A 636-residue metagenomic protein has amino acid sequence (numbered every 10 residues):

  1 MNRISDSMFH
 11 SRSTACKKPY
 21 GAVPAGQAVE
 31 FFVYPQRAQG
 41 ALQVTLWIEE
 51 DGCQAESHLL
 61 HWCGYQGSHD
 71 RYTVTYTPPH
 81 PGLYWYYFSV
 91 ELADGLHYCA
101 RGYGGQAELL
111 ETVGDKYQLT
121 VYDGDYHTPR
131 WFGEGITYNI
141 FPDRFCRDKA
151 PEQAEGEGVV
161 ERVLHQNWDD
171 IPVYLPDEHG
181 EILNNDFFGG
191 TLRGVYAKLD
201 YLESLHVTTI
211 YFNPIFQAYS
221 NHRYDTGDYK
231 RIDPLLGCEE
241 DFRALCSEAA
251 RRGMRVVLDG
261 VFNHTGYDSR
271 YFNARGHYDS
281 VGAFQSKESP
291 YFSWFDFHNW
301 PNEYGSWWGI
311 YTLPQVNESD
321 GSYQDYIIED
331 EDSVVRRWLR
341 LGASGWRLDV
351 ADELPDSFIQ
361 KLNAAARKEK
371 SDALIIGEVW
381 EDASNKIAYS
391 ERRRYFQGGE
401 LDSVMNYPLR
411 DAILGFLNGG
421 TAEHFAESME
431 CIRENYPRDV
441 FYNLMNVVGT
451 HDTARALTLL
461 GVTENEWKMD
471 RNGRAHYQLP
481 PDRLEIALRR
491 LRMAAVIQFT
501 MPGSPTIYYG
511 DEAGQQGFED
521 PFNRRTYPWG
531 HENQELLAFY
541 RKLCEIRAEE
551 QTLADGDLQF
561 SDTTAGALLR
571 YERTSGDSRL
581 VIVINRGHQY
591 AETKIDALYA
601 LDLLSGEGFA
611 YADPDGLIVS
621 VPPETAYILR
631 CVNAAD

Functional and structural regions predicted by a protein language model:
M1-E134, Y138: Glycan-association/targeting regions that enable binding to alpha-glucans and other polysaccharides
K18-Y20, E30-F32, S561-D596: Carbohydrate-binding surface patches
V33, I140, L202, F212 (+10 more regions): Conserved, mostly hydrophobic/aromatic
R37, D613-D636: C-terminal beta-strand-rich structural cap/linker in extracellular carbohydrate-active enzymes
Q39-A41, D596-E607: Solvent-exposed beta-hairpin/edge-strand motifs
F141-T208, I215-L341, L362-E369, N385: Substrate-binding/active-site clefts of carbohydrate-active enzymes
D143, Y389-S390, S403, M445-L479 (+1 more regions): Aromatic/acidic polysaccharide-binding cleft in carbohydrate-active enzymes
C246-R255, N263-H264, S269-S280, V334 (+6 more regions): Active-site-proximal helices and loops of the catalytic beta/alpha 8
